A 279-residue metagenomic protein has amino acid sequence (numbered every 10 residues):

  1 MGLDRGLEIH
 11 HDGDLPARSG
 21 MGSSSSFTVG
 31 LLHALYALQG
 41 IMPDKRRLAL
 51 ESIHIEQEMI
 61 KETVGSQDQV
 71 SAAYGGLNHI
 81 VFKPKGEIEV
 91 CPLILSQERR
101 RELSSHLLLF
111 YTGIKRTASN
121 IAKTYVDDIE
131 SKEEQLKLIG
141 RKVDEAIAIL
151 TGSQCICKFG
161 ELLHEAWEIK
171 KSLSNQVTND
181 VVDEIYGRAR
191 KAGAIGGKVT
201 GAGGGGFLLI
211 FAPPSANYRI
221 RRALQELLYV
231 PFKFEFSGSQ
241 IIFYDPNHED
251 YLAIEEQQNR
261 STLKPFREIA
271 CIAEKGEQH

Functional and structural regions predicted by a protein language model:
M1-E51, I55, V182-I185, R190: Anion-binding (especially nucleotide phosphate/pyrophosphate-binding) glycine-rich loop and adjoining beta-alpha core
L38, D44, L50-T63, Q69-K198 (+1 more regions): C-terminal nucleotide
G205: Glycine-rich active-site/cofactor-binding loop and its immediate structural neighborhood
